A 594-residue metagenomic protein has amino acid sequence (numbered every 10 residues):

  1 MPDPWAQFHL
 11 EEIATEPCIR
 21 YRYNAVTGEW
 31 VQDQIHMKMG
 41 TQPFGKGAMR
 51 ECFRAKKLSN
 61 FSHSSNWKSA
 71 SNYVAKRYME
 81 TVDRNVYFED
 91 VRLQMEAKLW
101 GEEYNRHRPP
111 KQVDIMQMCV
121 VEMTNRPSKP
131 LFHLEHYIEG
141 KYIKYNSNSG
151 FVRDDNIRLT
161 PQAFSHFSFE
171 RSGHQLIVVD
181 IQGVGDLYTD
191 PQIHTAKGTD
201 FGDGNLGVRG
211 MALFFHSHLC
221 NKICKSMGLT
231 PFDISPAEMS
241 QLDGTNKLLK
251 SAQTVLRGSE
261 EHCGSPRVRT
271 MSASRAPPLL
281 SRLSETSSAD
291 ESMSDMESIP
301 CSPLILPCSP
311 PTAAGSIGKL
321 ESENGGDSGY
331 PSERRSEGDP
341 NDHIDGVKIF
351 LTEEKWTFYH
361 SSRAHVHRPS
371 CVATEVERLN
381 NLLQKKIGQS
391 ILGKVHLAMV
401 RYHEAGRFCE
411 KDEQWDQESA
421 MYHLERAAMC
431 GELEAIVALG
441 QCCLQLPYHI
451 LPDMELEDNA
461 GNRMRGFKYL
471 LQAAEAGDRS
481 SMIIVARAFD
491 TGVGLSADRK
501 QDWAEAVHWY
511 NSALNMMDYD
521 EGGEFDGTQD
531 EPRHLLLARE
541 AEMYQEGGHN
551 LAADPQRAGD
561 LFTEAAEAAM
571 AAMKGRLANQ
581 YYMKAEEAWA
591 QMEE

Functional and structural regions predicted by a protein language model:
M1, Q241-V366: Long, low-complexity intrinsically disordered regulatory regions in eukaryotic signaling/cytoskeletal proteins
M1-A70: ATP-binding glycine-rich phosphate-binding loop
H63-I157, Y188-P236, Q241: Conserved structural core of kinase catalytic domains
S168-D190: Catalytic-loop of the protein kinase fold
V208, L551-E594: C-terminal interaction modules of eukaryotic adaptor/scaffold proteins
V366-Q384, A420-Y422, D518-E524: Repeat-mediated protein-protein interaction surfaces in helical alpha-solenoids
Q384-M399, H403-K411, L424, M429-L439 (+13 more regions): Short helix-capping/linker turns of helical repeat alpha-solenoids
